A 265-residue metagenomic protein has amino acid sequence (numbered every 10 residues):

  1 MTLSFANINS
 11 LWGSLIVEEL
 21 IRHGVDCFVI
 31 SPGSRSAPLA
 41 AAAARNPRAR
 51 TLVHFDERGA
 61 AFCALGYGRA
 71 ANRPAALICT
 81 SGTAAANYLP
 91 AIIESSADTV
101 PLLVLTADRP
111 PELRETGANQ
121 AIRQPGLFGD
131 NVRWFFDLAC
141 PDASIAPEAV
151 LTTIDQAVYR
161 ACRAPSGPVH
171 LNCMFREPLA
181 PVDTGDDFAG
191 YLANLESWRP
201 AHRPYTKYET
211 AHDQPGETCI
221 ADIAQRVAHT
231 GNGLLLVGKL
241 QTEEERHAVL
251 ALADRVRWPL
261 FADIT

Functional and structural regions predicted by a protein language model:
L3, N7, T153-Q156, R160-H229: Conformationally flexible catalytic loops at phosphate/diphosphate-handling active centers
L15-V25, Y67-N72, R160-P165, C219-G233 (+1 more regions): Glycine-rich phosphate/diphosphate-binding loops that line cofactor/substrate pockets in enzymes
D26-F62, I78, H202-T265: Anionic-ligand anchoring segments at beta-strand to alpha-helix junctions in alpha/beta enzyme folds, i.e., glycine
A37-E112: Thiamine diphosphate
R73, Q120-G167: Conserved thiamine diphosphate
I78-T80, P101-D108, G129, A139 (+2 more regions): Short beta-strand segments
E112-R123, L127, E177, T184-Y191: His/Asp/Glu-rich metal-coordinating catalytic cores of metallo-dependent phosphodiesterases/hydrolases acting on
